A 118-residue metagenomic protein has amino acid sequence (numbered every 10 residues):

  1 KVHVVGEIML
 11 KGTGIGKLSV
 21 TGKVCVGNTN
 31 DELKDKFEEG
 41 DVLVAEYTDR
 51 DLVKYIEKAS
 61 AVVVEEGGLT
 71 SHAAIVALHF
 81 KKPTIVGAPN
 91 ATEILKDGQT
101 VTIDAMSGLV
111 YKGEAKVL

Functional and structural regions predicted by a protein language model:
K1-L118: Non-catalytic, soluble scaffold/interaction modules
